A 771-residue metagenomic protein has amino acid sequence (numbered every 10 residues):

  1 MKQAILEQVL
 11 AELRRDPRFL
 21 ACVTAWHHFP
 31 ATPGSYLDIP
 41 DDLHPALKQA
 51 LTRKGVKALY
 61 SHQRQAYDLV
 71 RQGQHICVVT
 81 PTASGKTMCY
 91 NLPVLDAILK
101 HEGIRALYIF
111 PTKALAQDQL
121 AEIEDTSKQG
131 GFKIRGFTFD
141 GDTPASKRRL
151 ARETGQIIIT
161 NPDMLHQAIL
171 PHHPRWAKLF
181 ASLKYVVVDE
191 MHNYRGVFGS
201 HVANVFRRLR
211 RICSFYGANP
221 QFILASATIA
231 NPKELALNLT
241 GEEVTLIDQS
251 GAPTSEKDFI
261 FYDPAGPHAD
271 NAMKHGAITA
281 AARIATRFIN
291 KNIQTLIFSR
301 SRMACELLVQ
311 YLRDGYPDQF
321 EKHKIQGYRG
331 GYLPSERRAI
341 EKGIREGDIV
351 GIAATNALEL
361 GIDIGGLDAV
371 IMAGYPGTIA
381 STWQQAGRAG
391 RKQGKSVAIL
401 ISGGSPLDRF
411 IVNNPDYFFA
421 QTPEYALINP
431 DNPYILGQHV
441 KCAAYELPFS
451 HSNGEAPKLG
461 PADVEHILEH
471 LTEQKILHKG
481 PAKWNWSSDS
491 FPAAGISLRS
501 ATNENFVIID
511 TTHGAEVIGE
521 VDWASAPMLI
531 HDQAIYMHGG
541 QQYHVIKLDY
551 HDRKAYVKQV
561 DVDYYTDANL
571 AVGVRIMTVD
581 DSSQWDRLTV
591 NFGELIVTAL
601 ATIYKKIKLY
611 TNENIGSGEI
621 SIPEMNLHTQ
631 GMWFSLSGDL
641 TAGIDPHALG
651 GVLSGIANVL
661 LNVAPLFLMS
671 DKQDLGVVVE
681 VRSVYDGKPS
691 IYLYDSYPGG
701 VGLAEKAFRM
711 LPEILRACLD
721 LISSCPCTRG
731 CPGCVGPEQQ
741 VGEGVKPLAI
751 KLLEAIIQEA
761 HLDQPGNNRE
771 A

Functional and structural regions predicted by a protein language model:
E7-K54, A58-S61, Q65, R71-C77 (+5 more regions): Helicase motor core with emphasis on the C-terminal RecA-like subdomain
K395-A398, G404-Q421, N429, Y434 (+4 more regions): Extended Lys/Arg-rich polyanion-binding regions
C725-C734: Short cysteine clusters
P737: Cys/His-rich metal-chelating microdomains
I756-A771: Acidic, low-complexity intrinsically disordered tails
